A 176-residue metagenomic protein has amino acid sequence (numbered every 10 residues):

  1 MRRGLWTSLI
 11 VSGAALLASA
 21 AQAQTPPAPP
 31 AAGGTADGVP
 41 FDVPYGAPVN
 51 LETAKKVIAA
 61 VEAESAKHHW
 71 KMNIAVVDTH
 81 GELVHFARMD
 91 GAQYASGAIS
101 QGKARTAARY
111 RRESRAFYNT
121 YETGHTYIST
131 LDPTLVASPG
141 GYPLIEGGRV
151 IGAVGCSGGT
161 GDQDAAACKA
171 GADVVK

Functional and structural regions predicted by a protein language model:
M1-L9: Bacterial Sec-dependent N-terminal signal peptides
L5, A14, G34-T35: Intrinsically disordered, low-complexity regions
S8-A18: Bacterial N-terminal signal peptides
S19-A23: Sec/Tat signal peptide C-region and signal peptidase I cleavage site
Q24-K176: Flexible, solvent-exposed loop/hinge segments and secondary-structure transition points
